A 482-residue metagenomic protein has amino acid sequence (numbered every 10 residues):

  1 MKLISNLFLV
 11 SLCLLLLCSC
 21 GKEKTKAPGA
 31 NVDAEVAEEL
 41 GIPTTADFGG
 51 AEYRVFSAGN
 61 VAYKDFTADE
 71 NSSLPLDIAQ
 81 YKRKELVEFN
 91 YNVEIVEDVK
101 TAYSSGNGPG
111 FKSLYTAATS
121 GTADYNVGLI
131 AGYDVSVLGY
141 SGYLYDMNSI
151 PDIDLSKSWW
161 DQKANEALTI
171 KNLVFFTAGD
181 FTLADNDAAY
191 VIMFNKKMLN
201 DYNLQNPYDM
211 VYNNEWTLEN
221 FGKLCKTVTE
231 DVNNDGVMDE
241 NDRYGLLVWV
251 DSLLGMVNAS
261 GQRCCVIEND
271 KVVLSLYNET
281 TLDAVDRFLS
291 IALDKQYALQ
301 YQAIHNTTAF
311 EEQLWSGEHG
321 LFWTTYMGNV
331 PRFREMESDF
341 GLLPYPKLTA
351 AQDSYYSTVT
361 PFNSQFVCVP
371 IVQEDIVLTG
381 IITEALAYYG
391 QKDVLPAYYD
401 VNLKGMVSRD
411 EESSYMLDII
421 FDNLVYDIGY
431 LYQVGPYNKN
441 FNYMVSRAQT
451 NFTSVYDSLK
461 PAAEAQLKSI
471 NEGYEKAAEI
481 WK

Functional and structural regions predicted by a protein language model:
L16-S19: C-terminal motif of bacterial Sec signal peptides marking the signal peptidase cleavage site
G49-L74, V93-D98, V127, L246 (+1 more regions): Short, well-ordered beta-strand elements
F56, T122-G128, G132, T169-I192 (+2 more regions): Extracytoplasmic/periplasmic solute-binding protein
D65-N92, I192: Short, polar/charged alpha-helical segment
N90-T169: Extracytoplasmic "Venus flytrap"/periplasmic binding protein-like
G222-C225, C264-H305: Glycine-centered hinge/linker elements that transmit conformational signals in sensory and ligand-binding systems
R334-L403: Extracytoplasmic/periplasmic substrate-recognition and gating elements
I371-G380, G390-K482: Conserved C-terminal helix/tail region of periplasmic/extracytoplasmic solute-binding proteins
